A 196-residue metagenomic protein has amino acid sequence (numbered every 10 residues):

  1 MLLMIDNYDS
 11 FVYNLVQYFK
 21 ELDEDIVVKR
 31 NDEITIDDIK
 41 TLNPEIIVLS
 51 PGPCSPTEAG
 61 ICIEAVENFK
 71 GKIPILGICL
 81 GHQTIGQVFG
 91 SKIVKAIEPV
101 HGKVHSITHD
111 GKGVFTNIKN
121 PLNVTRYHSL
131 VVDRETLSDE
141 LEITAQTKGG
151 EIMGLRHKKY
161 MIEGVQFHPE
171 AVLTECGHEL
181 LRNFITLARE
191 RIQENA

Functional and structural regions predicted by a protein language model:
M1-L3: Extreme N-terminal starter segment of soluble prokaryotic enzymes
V12: Active-site-adjacent helical/loop segments in soluble small-molecule enzymes
V16-D25: Two-component/phosphorelay signaling modules centered on CheY-like receiver
D25-N31: Short hydrophobic/Thr-rich beta-strand motif most characteristic of the beta2 strand and flanking loop of CheY-like
T35-N43, T136: Short amphipathic alpha-helix with an adjacent loop that forms part of the alpha/beta core around
P44-N117, L181-N183: Cysteine-nucleophile active-site neighborhood
G113-K159: Catalytic beta-strand/loop cores that center a nucleophilic Ser/Cys/Thr and support acyl-enzyme chemistry
V172-A196: Acyltransferase
